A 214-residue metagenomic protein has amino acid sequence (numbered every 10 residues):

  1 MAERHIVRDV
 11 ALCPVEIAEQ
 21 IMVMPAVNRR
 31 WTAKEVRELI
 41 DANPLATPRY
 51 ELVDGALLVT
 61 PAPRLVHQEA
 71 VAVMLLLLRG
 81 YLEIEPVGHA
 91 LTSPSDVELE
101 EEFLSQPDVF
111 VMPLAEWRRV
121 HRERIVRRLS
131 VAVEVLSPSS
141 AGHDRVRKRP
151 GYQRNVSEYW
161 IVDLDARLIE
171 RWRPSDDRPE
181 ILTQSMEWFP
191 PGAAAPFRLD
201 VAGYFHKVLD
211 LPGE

Functional and structural regions predicted by a protein language model:
A2-E214: Gly/Pro/Ser/Thr-rich low-complexity, intrinsically disordered segments predominantly at protein N-termini
